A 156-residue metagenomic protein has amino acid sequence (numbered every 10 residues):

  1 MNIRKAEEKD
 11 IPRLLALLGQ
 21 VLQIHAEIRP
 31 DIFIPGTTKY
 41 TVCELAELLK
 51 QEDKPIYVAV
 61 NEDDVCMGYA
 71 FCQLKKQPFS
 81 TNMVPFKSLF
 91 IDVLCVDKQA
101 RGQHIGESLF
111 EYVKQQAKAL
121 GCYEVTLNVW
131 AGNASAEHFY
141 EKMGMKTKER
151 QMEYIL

Functional and structural regions predicted by a protein language model:
N2-A16, H25: A short beta-loop-alpha structural element at the N-terminal edge of CoA-dependent acyl/N-acetyltransferase catalytic
Q23-L45: Conserved GNAT-fold acetyl-CoA-binding loop/helix
C43-V58: A short helix-loop-beta-strand connector motif used in the catalytic cores of GNAT acetyltransferases and, in some
V58, V65-L74, C95: Conserved beta-strand in the GNAT
V60, K76, D92-R101: A short, internal acetyl-CoA/4′-phosphopantetheine-binding micro-motif in the GNAT/acyltransferase core
E107, E111, A119, A131-E149: Conserved active-site alpha-helix within GNAT-family acetyltransferase domains
K118-N128: Conserved GNAT acetyl-CoA-binding A-motif
T126-A136, E153-L156: Conserved beta-strand-loop-alpha-helix junction that forms the acyl-donor binding cleft
